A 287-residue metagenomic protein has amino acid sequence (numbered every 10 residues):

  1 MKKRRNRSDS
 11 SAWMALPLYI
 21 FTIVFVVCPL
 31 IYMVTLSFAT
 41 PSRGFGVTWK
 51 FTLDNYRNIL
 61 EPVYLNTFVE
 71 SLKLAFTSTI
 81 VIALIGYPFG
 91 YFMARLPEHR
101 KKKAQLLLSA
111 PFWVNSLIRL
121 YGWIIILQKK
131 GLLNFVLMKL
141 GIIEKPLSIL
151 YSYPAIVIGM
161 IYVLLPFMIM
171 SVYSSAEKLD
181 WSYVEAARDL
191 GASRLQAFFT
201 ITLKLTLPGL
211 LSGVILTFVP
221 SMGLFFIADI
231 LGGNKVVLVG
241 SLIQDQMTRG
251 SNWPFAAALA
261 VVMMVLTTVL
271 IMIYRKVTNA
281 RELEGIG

Functional and structural regions predicted by a protein language model:
R7-S42, R57-P146, L150-E177, I201-F225 (+2 more regions): Membrane-water interface segments at the C-terminal ends of transmembrane alpha-helices in multi-pass inner-membrane
F45-K50, I125, F225-S251, G287: Glycine-rich helix-loop "coupling/hinge" segments at transmembrane-helix boundaries in multipass transporters
L179-Y183, L283: Short glycine/proline-centered loop/turn elements that form peptide/ligand docking sites
A187: The alpha-helix within a helix-turn-helix
L190-G191, K204: Glycine/proline-centered hinge or cleavage motifs at structural transition points of membrane proteins
K276-G287: Short cytosolic juxtamembrane segments of multi-pass membrane proteins
